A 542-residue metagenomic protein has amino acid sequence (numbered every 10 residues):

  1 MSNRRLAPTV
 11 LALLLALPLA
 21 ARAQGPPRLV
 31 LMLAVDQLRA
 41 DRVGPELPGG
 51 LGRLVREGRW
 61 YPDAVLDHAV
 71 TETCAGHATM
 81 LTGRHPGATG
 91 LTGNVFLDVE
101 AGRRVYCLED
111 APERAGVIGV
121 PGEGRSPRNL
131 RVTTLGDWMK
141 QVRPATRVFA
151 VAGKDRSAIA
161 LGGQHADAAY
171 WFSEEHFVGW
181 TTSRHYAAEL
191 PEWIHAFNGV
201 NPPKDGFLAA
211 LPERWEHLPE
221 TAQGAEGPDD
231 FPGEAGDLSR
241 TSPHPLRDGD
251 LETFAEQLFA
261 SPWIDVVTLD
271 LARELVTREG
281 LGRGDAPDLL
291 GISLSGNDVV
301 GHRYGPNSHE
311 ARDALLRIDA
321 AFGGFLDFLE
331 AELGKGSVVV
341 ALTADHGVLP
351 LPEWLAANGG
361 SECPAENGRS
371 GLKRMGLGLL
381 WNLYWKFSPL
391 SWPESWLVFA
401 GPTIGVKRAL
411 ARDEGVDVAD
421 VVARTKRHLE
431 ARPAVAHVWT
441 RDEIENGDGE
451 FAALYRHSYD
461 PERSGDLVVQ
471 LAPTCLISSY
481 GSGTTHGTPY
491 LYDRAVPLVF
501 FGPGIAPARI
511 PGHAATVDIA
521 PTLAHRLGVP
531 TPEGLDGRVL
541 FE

Functional and structural regions predicted by a protein language model:
P8-P18: Bacterial N-terminal signal peptides
A40, R53, V132-Q141, G401-W439 (+1 more regions): Non-catalytic, well-ordered alpha-helical segments in soluble enzyme domains
D41-G90, V95, A145-V151: Short, structured active-site-proximal loop/turn typified by the sulfatase FGly-forming signature C/S-X-P-X-R
E72, N94-G124, G162-Q164, A168 (+4 more regions): Secreted, luminal/periplasmic, and some membrane-associated catalytic domains that remodel anionic oxygen-ester
T146-A152, A158-I159, E220-E226, D265-V299 (+1 more regions): Active-site regions of oxyanion-processing enzymes, predominantly non-cytosolic
I159-A168, P243-E256, A260, R283-I318 (+1 more regions): Active-site His/acidic residue clusters
K204-E274: Long, low-complexity, polar/charged, intrinsically disordered or flexibly structured peripheral segments
L258-G284, N297-V338, V422-R424, H428 (+1 more regions): A long, amphipathic alpha-helix that forms part of the scaffold/cap immediately adjacent to metal-dependent active
